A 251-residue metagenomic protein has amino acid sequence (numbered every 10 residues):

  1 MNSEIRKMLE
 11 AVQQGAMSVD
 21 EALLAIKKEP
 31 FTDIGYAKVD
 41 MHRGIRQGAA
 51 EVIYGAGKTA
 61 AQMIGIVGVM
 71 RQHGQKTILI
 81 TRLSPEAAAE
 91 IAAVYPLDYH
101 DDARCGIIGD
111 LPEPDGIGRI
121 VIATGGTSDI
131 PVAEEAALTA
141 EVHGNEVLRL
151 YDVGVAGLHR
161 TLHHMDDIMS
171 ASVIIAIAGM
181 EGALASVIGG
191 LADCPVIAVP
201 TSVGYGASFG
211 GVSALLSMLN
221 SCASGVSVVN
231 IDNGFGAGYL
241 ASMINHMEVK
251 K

Functional and structural regions predicted by a protein language model:
M1-S84, A89, A93-V94: Long amphipathic alpha-helical segments
A61-M63, D129-E134, L158-H159, A178-V187 (+2 more regions): Short glycine/serine/threonine-rich phosphate/pyrophosphate-binding segments that cradle anionic phosphate groups
A93-Y95, L191-A192, C222-S224: Short, structured coil segments at secondary-structure junctions
A103-G109, E146-S170, V212-S213, V229: Glycine-rich oxoanion-binding loops at beta->alpha junctions
I117-H159: Glycine-rich phosphate/diphosphate-binding loop of Rossmann-like nucleotide-binding domains
T124, S128, D166-M169, V173 (+2 more regions): C-terminal binding/interaction regions
H163-T201: Glycine-rich phosphate-binding loop
